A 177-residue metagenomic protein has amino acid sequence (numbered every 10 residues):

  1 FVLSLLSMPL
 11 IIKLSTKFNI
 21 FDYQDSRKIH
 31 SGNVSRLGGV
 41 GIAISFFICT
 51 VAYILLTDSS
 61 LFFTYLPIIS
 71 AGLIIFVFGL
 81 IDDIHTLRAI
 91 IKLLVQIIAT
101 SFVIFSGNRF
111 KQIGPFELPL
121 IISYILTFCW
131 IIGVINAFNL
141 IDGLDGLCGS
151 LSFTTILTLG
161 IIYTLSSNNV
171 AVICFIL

Functional and structural regions predicted by a protein language model:
F1-L177: "…together with the soluble PPM/PP2C metallo-phosphatase catalytic core" -> "…together with the soluble PPM/PP2C
